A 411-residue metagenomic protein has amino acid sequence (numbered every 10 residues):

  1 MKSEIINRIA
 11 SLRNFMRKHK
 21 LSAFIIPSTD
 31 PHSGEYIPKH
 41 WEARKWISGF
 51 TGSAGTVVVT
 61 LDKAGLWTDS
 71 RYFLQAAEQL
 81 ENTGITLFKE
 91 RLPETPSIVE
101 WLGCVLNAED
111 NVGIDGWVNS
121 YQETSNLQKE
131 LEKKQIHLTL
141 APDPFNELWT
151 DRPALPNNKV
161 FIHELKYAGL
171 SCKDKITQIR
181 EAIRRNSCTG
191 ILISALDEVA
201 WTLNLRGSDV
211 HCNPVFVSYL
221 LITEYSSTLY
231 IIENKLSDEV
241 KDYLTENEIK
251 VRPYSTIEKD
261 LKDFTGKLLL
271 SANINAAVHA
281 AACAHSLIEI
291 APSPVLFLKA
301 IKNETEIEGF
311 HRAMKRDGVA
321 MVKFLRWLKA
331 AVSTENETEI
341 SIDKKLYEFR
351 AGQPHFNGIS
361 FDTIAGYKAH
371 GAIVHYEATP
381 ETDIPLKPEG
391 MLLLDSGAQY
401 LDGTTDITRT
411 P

Functional and structural regions predicted by a protein language model:
M1-P411: Active-site neighborhoods and metal-handling regions in enzymes and metal-associated proteins
